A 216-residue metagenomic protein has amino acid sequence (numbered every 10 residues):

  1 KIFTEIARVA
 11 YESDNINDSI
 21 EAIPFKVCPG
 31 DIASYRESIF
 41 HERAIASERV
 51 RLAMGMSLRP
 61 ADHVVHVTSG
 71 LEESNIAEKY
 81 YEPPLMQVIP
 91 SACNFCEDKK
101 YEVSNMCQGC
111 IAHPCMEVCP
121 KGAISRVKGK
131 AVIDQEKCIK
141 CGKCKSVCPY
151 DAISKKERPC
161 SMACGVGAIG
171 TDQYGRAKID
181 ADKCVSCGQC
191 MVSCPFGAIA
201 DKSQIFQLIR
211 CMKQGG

Functional and structural regions predicted by a protein language model:
K1-V147, D151-A163, G167: Ferredoxin-type iron-sulfur electron-transfer modules and their immediate structural context
Y150-D151, K156-G216: Iron-sulfur-cluster electron-transfer modules
